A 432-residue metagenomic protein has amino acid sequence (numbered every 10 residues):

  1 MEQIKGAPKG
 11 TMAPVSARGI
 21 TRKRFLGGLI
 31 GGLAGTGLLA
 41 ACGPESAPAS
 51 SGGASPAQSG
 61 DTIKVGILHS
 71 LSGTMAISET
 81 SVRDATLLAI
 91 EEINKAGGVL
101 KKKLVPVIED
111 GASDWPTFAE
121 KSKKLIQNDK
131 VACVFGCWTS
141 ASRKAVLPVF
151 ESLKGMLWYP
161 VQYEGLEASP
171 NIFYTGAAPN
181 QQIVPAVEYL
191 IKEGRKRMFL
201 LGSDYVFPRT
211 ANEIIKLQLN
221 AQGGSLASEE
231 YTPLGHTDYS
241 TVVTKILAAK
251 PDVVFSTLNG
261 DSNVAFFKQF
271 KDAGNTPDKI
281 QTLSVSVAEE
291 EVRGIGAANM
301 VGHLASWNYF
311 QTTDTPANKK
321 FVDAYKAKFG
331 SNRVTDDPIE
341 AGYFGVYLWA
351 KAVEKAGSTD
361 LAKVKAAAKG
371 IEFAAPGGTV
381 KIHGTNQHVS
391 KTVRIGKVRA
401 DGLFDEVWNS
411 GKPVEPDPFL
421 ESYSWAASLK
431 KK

Functional and structural regions predicted by a protein language model:
M1-T21, G31-L38: N-terminal secretory signal peptides
C42-G52: Bacterial lipoprotein signal-peptidase II cleavage site
A57, I63-A85, E109-P116, W138 (+4 more regions): Extracytoplasmic "Venus flytrap"
I77-D84, A96-L166, T175, P233-Y239: Beta-alpha junction/loop-to-helix N-cap segments that form part of ligand/metal-binding clefts
E120, E164-G165, P170-A273, T312-K320: Extracellular/periplasmic Venus flytrap/periplasmic-binding protein
L125-C137, W158-P160, F199-G202, K250-G260 (+3 more regions): Periplasmic-binding protein-like
F270-Y343, E354-T359, N409-K431: Extracellular/periplasmic periplasmic-binding protein-like sensory domains
E372-K432: Solvent-exposed, acidic/polar segments of extracytosolic/periplasmic ligand-binding ectodomains
